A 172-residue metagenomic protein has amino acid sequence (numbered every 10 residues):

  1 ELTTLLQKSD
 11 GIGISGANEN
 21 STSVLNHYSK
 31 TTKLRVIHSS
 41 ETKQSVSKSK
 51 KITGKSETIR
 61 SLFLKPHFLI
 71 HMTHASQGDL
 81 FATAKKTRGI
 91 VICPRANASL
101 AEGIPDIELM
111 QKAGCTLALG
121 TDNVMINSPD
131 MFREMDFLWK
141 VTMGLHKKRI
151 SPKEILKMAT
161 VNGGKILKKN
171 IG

Functional and structural regions predicted by a protein language model:
T3-M125: Active-site core of metal-dependent hydrolases
S56-K65, E108-G172: His/Asp/Glu-enriched, well-ordered alpha-helical/loop segment that forms or immediately abuts the divalent-metal
